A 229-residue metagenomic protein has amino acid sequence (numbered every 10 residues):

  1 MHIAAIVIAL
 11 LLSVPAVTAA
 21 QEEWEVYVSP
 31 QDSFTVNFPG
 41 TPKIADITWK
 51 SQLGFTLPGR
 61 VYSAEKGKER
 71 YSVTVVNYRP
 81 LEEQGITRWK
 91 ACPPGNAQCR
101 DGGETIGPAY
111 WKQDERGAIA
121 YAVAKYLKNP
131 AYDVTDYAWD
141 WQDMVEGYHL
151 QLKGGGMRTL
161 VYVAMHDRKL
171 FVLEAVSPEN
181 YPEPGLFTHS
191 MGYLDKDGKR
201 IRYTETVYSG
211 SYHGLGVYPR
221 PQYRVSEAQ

Functional and structural regions predicted by a protein language model:
M1-H2: N-terminal hydrophobic targeting signals that begin at the initiator methionine
A5-P15: Bacterial N-terminal signal peptides
A20-G59, A131-D133, D140-M144, L194-E227: N-terminal "mature-domain start" segment
D32, G67, V76-Y78, G155 (+2 more regions): Solvent-exposed coil/turn segments that connect beta secondary-structure elements in extracytoplasmic/periplasmic
N37-T41, K66-R70, V145, A164-F171: Short, solvent-exposed coil/turn segments at beta-strand boundaries
P42, P94-Q98, K112, A118-P130 (+1 more regions): Surface-exposed amphipathic alpha-helical segments
K50-T159, A228-Q229: Conserved polar/disulfide-associated segments of primarily extracytoplasmic proteins
G54-L57, V163-A164, G185: Short glycine/proline-enriched turns and hinge-like loops at secondary-structure junctions
